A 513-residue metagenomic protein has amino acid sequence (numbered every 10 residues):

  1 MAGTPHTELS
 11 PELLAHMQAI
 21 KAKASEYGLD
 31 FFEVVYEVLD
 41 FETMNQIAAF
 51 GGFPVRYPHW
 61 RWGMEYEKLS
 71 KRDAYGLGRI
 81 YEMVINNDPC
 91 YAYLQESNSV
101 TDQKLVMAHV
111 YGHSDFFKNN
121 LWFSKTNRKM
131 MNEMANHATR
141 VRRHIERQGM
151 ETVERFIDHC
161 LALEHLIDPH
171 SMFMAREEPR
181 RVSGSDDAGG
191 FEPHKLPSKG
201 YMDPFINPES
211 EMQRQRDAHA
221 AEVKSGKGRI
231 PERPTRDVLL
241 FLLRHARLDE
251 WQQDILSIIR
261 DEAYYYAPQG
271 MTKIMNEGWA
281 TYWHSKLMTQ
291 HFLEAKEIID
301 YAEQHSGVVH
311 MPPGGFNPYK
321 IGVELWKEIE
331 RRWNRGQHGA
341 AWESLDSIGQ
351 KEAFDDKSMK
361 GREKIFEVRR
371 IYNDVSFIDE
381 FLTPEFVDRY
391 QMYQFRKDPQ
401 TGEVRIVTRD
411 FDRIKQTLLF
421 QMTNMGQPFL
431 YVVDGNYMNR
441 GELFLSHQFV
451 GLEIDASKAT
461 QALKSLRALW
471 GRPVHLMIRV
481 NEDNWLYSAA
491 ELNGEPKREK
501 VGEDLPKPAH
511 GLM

Functional and structural regions predicted by a protein language model:
G3, P11-C90, M212-A246, E250 (+1 more regions): Auxiliary, metal-adjacent structural segments of Zn-dependent hydrolase domains
T4-L9, D73-A74, R79, M83-D102 (+1 more regions): Aromatic/His-enriched, Gly/Pro-containing loop or helix-boundary segments that lie immediately adjacent to catalytic
P5-L9, L13, L94-S97, F117 (+10 more regions): Fold-level signature of zinc-dependent metallopeptidase catalytic domains
L69, P89-V106, A267-M275: Short pre-active-site segment immediately N-terminal to the catalytic Zn-binding motif
S97, T101, A220, L293 (+1 more regions): Non-catalytic terminal regions of proteins
D115-D186, E277, T281-L293, G307-P318: Post-HExxH zinc-binding segment in Zn-dependent metallohydrolases
T139-R142, D158-L248, Q252-L256, Y319-D412: Well-ordered beta-sheet/strand-loop patches within structured domains
K224-V323, K327: Long, internal scaffold/assembly segments composed of regular secondary structure
